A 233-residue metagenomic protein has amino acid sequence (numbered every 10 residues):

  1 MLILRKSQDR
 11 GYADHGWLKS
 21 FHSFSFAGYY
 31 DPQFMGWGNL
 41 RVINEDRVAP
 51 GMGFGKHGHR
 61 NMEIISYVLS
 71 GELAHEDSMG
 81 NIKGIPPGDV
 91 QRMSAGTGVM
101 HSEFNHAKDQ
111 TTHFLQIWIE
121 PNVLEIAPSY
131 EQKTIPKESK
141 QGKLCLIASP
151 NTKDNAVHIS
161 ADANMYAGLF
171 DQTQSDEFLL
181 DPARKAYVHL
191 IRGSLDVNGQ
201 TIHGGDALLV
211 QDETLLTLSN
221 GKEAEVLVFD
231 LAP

Functional and structural regions predicted by a protein language model:
M1-P233: Jelly-roll (double-stranded beta-helix
